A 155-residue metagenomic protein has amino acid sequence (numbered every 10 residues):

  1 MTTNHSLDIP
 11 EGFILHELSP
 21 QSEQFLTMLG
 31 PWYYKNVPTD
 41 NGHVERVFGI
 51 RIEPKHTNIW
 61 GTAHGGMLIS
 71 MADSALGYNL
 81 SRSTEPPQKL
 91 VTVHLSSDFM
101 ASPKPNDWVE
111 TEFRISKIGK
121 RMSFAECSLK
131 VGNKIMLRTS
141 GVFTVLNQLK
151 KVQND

Functional and structural regions predicted by a protein language model:
M1-D155: Terminal targeting signals and extreme-terminal segments of soluble enzymes
